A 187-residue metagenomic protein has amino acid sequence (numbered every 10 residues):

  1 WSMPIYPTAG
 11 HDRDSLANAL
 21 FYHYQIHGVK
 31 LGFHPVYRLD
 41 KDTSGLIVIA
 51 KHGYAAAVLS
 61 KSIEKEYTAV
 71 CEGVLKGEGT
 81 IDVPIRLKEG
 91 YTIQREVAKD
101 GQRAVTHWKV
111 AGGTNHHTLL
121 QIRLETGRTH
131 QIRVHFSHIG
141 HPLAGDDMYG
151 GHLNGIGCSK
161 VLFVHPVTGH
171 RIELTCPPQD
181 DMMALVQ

Functional and structural regions predicted by a protein language model:
W1-T80, P84-G90, D181-V186: RNA pseudouridine synthases
V36-Y37, R86, K109-G112, V164: Conserved positions in beta-strands of structured domains
I63, K76, A98-T106, G155-I156: Short coil-to-beta-strand transition motifs
E66, T80, R103-V105, H117-L119: Intrinsic-disorder/low-complexity, polar/charged segments enriched in Ser/Thr/Lys/Arg/Asp/Glu/Gln
C71, H107-V110, L143: Conserved hydrophobic positions within beta-strands
E72, Q121-E125: A structural micro-motif recognizing beta-strand termini and the immediately following turn/loop segments
G112-H117, E125, R133-Q187: Pseudouridine synthases involved in rRNA/tRNA modification
